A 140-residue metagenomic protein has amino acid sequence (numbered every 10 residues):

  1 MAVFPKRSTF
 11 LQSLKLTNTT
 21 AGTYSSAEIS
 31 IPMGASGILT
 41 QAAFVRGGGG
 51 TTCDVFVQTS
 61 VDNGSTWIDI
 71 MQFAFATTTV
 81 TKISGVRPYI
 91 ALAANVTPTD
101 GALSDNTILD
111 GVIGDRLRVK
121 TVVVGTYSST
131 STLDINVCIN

Functional and structural regions predicted by a protein language model:
M1-N140: Surface-exposed, low-hydrophobicity beta-strand/loop segments enriched in small/polar/acidic residues
